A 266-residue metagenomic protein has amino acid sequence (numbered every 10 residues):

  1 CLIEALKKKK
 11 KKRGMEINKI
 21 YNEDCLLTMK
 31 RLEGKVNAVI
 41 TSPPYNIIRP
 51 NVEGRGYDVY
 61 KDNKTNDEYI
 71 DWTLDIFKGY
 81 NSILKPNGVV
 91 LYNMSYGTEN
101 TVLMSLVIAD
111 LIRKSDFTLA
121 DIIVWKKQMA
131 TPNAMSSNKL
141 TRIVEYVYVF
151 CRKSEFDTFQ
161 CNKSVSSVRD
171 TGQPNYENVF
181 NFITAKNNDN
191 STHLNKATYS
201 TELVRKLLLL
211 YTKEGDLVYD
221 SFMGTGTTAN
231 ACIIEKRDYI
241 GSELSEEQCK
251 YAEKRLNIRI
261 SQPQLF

Functional and structural regions predicted by a protein language model:
L2-L6, K10-Y251, L265: Core catalytic lobe of class I
E253-F266: Class I S-adenosyl-L-methionine-dependent methyltransferase module
